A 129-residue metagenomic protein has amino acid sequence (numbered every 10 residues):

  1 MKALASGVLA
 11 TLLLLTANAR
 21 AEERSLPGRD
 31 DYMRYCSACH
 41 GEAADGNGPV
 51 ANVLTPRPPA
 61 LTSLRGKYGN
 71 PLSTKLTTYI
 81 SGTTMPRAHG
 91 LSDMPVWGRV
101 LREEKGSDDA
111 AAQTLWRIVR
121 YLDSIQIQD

Functional and structural regions predicted by a protein language model:
M1-L4: Positively charged n-region of N-terminal signal peptides that target proteins for export
S6-T16: Bacterial N-terminal signal peptides
A17-A21: Sec/Tat signal peptide C-region and signal peptidase I cleavage site
E23-R24, R29-P56, K67, G82-S92 (+1 more regions): Periplasmic/extracellular electron-transfer cofactor-ligation site, primarily the c-type cytochrome heme-c attachment
P27, D31, P71, K75 (+2 more regions): Extracytoplasmic/secreted proteins, especially bacterial periplasmic and envelope-associated proteins
R29, D45-T77, R99-S107: Gly/Gly-Pro-rich "capping" loops immediately C-terminal to redox-active cysteine motifs in periplasmic/lumenal
P58-P59, S81-Q113: Axial heme c-ligation environment in periplasmic c-type cytochrome domains
G106-D129: A mid-sequence interfacial segment
